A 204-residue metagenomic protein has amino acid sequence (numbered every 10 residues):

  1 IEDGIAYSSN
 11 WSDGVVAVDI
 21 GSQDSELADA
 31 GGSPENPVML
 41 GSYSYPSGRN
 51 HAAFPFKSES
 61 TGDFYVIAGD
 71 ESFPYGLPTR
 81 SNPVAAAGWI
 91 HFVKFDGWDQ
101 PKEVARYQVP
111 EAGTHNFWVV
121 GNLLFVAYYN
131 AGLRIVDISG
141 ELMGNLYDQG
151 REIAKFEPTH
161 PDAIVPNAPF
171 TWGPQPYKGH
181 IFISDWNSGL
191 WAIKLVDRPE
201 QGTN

Functional and structural regions predicted by a protein language model:
I1-N204: Feature marking well-ordered beta-strand scaffolds used for ligand recognition
